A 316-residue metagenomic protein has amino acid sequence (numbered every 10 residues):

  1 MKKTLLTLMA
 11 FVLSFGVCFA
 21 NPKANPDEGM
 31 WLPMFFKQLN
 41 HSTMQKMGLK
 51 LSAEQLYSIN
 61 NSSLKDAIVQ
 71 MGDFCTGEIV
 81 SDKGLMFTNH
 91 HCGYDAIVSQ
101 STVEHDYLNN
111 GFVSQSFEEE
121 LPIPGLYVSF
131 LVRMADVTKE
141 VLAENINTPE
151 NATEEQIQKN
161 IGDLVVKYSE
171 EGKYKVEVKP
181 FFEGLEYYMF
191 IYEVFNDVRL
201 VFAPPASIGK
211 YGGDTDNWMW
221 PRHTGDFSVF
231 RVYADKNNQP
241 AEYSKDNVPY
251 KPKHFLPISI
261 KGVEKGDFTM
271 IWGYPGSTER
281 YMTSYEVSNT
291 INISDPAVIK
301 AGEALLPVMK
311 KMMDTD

Functional and structural regions predicted by a protein language model:
M1-P26: Bacterial Sec-dependent N-terminal signal peptides
F19-D316: Terminal presequence/propeptide segments associated with secretion/organelle targeting and zymogen/polyprotein
